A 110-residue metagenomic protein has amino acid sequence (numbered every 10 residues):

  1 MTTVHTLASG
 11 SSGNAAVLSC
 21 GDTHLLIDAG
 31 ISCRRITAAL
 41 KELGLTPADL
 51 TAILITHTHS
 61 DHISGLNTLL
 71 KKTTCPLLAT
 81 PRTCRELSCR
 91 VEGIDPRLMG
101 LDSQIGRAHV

Functional and structural regions predicted by a protein language model:
M1-L43: Conserved beta-strand hairpin/beta-sheet module of binuclear metal-dependent hydrolase folds, prominently
T2, A48, I94: Structured loop/turn residues at beta-strand edges in well-structured enzyme cores
A8, A52, R97-G100: Beta-strand->loop->alpha-helix junctions that form or flank phosphate-binding loops in nucleotide-handling enzymes
G21, L70-K71, V91: Short glycine-enriched loop/turn motifs at secondary-structure junctions
C33-A79, T83: Active-site metal-binding motif and surrounding structural segment of the metallo-beta-lactamase
P81-R107: Metallo-beta-lactamase
